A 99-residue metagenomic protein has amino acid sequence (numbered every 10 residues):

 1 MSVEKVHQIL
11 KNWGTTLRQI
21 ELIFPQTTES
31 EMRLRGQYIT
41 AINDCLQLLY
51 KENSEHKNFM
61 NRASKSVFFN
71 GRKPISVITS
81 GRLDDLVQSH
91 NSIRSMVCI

Functional and structural regions predicted by a protein language model:
M1-I99: Non-transmembrane "mature" sequence context
